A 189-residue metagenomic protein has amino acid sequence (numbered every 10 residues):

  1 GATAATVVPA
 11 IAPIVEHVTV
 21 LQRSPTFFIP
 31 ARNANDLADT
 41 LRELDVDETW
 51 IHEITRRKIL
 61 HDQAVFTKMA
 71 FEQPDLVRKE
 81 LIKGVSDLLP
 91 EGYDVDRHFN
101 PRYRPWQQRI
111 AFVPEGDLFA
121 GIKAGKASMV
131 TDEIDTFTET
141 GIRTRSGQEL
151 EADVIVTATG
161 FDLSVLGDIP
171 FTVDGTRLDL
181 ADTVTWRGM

Functional and structural regions predicted by a protein language model:
G1-D94, A127-S128: Rossmann-like dinucleotide-binding core of oxidoreductases
K68-K79, R104-D117: Short beta-strand to alpha-helix junction loop
V95-R102: Short coil/turn segments at secondary-structure boundaries
G125-R145: A conserved short coil-to-beta-strand element within the FAD-binding core of flavoproteins
G141, G147, G175-L178: Detector for glycine-centered tight turns/loop "hinges" at secondary-structure junctions
R143-V154, A158: Core beta-strand elements of the Rossmann-like FAD/NAD(P) dinucleotide-binding domain in flavoenzyme oxidoreductases
A158-M189: Glycine/threonine-rich phosphate-binding loop and adjacent beta-strand/alpha-helix elements that clamp
